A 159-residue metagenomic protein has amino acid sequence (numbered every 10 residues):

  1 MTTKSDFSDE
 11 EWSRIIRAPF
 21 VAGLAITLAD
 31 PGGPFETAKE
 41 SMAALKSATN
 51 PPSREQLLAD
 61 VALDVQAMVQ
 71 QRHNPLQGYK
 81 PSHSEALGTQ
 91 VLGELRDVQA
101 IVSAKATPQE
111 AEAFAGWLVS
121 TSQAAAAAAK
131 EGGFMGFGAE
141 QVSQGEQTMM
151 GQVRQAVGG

Functional and structural regions predicted by a protein language model:
M1-G159: Small-residue-enriched hydrophobic alpha-helices in membranes
